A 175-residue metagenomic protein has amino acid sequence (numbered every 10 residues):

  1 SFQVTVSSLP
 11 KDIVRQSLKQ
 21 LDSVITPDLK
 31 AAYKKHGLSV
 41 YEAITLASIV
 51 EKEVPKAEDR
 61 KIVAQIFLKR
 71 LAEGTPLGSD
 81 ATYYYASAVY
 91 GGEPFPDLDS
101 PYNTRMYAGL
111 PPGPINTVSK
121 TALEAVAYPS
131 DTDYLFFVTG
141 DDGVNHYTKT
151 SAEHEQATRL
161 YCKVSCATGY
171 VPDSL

Functional and structural regions predicted by a protein language model:
S1-L175: Bacterial extracytoplasmic/cell-wall-associated proteins, especially those involved in peptidoglycan
